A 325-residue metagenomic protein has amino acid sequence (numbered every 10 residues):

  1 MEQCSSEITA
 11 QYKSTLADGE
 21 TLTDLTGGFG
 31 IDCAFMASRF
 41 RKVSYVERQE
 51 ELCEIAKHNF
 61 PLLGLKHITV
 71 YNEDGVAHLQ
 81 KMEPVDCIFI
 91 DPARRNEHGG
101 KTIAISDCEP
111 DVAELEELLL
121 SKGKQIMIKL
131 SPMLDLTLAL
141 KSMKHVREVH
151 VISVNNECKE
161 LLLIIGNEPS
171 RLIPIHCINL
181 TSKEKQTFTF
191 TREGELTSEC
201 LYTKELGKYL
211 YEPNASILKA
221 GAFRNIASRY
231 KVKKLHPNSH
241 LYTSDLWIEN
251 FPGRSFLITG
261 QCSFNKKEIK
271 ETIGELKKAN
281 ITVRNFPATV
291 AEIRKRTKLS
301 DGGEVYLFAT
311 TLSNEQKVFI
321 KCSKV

Functional and structural regions predicted by a protein language model:
M1-V325: SAM-dependent transferase fold signal centered on methyltransferase-like domains, encompassing both Class I
